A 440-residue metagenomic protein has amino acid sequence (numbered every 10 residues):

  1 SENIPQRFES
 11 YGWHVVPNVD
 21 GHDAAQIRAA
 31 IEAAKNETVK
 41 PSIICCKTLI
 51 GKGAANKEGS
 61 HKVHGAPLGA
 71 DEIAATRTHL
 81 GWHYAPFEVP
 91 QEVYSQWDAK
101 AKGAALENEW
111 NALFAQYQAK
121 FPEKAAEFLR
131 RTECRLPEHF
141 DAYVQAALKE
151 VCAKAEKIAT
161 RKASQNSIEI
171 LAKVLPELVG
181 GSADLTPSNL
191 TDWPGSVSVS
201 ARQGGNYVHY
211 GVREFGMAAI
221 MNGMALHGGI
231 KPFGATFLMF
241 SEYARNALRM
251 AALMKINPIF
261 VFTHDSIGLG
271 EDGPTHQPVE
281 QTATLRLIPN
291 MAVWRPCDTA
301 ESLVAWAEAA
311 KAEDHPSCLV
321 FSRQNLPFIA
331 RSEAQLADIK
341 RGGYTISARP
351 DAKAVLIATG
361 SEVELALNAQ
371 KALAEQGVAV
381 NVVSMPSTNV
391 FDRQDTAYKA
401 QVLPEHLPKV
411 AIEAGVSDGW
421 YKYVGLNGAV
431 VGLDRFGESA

Functional and structural regions predicted by a protein language model:
S1-S95, G268-T275, S302, K311-A440: Thiamine diphosphate
K100-V320, N325, A400-V402: Thiamine diphosphate
